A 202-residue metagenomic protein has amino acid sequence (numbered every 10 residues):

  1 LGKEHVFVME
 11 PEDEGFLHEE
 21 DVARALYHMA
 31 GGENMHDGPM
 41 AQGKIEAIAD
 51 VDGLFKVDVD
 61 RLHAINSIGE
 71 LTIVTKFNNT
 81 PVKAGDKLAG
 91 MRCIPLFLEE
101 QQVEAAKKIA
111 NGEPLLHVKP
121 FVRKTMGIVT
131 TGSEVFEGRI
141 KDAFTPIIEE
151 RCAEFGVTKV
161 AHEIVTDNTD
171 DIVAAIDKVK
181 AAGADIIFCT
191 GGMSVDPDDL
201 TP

Functional and structural regions predicted by a protein language model:
P11-E14, C93, T131-E134, I164-D167 (+1 more regions): Short, ordered loop/turn segments at secondary-structure junctions
E12-F121: Extended, charged alpha/beta regions that create polyanion-binding interfaces
I48-D50, M91, V129-T131, C189-T190: Short beta-strand segments
L98, E137, P197-D198: Glycine/Thr-rich phosphate-binding loops of Rossmann-like dinucleotide-binding domains
Q102, I140-K141, D199-P202: Short amphipathic alpha-helical segments
G112-D167, D171: Glycine-rich phosphate/diphosphate-binding loop of Rossmann-like nucleotide-binding domains
E150-T190, S194-T201: N-terminal small/polar loop signature for handling phosphorylated ligands or for N-terminal nucleophile
